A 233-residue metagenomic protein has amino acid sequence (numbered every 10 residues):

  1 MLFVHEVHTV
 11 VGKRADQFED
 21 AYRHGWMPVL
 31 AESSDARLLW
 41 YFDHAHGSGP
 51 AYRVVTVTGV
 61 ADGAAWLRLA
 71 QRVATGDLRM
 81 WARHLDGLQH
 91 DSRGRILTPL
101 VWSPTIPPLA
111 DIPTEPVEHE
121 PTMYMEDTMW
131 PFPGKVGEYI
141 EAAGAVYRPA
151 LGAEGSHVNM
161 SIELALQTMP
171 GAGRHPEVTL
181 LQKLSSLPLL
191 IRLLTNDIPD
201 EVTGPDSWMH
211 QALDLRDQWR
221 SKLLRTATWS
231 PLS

Functional and structural regions predicted by a protein language model:
L2-R14, V101-L187, T228-S233: Surface-exposed interaction/gating patches
D16-W40, H46-A51, G59-L100, A145 (+3 more regions): An amphipathic, aromatic/His-enriched active-site/gating alpha helix that lines ligand/cofactor pockets
